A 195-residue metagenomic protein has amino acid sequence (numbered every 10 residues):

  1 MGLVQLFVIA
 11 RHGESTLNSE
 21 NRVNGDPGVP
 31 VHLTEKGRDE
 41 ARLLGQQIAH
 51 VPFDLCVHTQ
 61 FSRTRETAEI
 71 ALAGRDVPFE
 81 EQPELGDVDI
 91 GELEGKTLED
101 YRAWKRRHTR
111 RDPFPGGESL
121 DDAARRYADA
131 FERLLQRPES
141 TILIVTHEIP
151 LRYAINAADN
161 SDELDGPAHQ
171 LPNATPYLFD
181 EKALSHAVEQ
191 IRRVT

Functional and structural regions predicted by a protein language model:
G2, A49-P52, L134-S140: Glycine-rich phosphate-binding loop signature in dinucleotide/nucleotide-binding domains
Q5-L6, A10-R75, E118: Active-site-proximal alpha-helix that buttresses catalytic centers in soluble enzyme cores
F7, S140-E148: Generic beta-sheet signal
S15, P150-L151: Short active-site segment of divalent metal-dependent hydrolases/proteases that encodes the spacing between
N21-V29, W104-H108, S161: Short glycine/proline- and charge-enriched loop/turn segments that cap or connect secondary-structure elements
V31-H32, A73-D129, A168, A187: Phosphate-handling substructures
H58-T59, R125, V145-T146: Short beta-strand scaffold positions
S161-R192: Domain-level recognition of soluble alpha/beta enzyme cores, biased toward histidine phosphatases/phosphomutases
